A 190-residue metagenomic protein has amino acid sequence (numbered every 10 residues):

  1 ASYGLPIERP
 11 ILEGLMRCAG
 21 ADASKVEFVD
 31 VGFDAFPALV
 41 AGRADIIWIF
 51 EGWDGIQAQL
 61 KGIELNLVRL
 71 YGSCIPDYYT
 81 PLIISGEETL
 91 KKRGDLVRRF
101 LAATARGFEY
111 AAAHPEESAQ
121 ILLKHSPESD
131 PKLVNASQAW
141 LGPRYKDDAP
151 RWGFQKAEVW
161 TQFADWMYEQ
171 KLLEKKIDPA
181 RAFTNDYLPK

Functional and structural regions predicted by a protein language model:
A1-K61, P76-T80, E158-Q162: Bilobed "Venus flytrap"/periplasmic-binding protein-like clamshell domains and structurally analogous long
A21-A23, I63, E128-S129, L172-L173: Helix N-cap/coil-helix junction residues
K25, W48, L67, K132-L133 (+1 more regions): A generic structural-conservation signal
V29, G52, Y71, A180-R181: Residue-level "edge-of-site" marker
D34-E128: Pocket-lining segment of extracytoplasmic ligand-binding domains
G86, K156, T184-N185: Residue-level signal for threonine
K92-L172: Secondary-structure end/capping motifs
W160-K190: Conserved C-terminal helix/tail region of periplasmic/extracytoplasmic solute-binding proteins
